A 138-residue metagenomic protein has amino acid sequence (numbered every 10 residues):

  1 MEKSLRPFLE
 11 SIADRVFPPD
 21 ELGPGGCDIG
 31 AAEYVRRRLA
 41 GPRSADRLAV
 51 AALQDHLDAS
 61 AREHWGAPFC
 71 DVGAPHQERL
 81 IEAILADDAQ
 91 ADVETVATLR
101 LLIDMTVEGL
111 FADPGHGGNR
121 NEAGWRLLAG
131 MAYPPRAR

Functional and structural regions predicted by a protein language model:
R6-P18, L22-G26, G30-R138: Mature-region segments of soluble proteins
